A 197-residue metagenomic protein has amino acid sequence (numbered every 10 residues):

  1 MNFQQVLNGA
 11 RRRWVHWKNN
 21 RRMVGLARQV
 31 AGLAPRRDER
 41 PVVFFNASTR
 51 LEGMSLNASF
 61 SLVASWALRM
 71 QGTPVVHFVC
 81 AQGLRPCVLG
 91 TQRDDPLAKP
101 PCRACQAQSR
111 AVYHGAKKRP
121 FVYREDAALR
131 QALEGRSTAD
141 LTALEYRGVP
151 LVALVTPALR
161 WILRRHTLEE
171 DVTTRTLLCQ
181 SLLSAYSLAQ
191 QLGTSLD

Functional and structural regions predicted by a protein language model:
M1-V24, P35-F45, A67-Q190: Conserved N-terminal ligand/cofactor-binding loop architecture of enzyme catalytic domains
M23-A27, A58: Short amphipathic alpha-helical surface micro-motifs
V30-L33: C-terminal accessory regions of helicase/translocase ATPases
S48-F60: A short, glycine/small-residue-rich beta-strand->loop->alpha-helix junction that serves as a flexible
F60-L68: Short amphipathic alpha-helix
G193-D197: Proline-aspartate-enriched helix->loop->beta-strand connector
